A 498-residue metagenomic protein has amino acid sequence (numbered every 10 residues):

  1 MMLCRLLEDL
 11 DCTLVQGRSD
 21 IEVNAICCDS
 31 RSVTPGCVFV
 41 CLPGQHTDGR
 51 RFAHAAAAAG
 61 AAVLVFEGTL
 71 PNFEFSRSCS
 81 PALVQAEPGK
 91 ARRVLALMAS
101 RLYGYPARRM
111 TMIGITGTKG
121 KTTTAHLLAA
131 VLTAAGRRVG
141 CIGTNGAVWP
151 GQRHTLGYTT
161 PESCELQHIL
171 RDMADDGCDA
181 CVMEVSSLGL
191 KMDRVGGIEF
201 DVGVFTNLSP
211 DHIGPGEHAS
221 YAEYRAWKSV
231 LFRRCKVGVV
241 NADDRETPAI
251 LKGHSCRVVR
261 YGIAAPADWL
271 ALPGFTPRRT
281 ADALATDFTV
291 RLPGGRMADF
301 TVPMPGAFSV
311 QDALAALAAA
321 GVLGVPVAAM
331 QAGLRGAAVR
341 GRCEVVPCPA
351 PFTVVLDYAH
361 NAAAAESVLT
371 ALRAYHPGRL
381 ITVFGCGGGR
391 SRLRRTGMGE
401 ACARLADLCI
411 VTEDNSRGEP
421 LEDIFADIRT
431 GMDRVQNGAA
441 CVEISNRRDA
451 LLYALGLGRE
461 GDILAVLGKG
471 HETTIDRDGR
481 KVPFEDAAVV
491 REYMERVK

Functional and structural regions predicted by a protein language model:
M1-L14, S32-V38, D48-R51, S255 (+3 more regions): ATP-dependent carboxylate-amine ligase
M1-L97, L270, R279-A281, M297 (+4 more regions): N-terminal leader/targeting and accessory segments in enzymes
D9, A57, P71-S76, D175-D176 (+3 more regions): Acidic, Mg2+-coordinating active-site environments of NTP-dependent enzymes
L10, R92-A242, E246-R257, L314 (+1 more regions): Phosphate-binding loop of NTP-binding sites
A25-C28, G60-E67, V182-M183, V237-N241 (+1 more regions): Short, hydrophobic beta-strand segments that form beta-sheet elements in well-ordered domains
V38, V63, V202, V237 (+2 more regions): Well-ordered beta-strand positions
G49-A61, A82-G89, F200-T206, Y224-A226 (+3 more regions): A short, gly/pro- and small-residue-rich
F66-T69, V185, N207, A242 (+2 more regions): Short secondary-structure boundary segments
